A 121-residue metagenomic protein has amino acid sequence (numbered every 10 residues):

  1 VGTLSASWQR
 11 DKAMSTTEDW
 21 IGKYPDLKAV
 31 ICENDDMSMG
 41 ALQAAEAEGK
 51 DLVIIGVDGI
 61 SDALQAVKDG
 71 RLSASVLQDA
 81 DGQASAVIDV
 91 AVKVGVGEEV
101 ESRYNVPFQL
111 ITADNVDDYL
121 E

Functional and structural regions predicted by a protein language model:
V1-E121: A residue-level marker of the well-folded mature domains of exported/periplasmic proteins
